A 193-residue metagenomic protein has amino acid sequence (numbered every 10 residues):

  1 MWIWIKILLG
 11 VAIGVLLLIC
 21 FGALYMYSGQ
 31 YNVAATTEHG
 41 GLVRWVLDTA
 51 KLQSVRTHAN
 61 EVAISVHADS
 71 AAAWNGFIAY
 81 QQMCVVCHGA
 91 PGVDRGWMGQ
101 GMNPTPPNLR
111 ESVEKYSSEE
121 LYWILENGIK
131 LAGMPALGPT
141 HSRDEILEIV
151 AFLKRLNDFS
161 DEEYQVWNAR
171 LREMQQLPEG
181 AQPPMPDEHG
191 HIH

Functional and structural regions predicted by a protein language model:
W2-W74, I78, Y116-E120, L137-K154 (+1 more regions): Periplasmic c-type cytochrome electron-transfer domains
W45, I64, Q100, P107 (+1 more regions): Flexible, active-site-adjacent loop/turn segments at secondary-structure boundaries
W45-V46, D94, T105, E114-K115: A ubiquitous short alpha-helical element
A71, F77-P104, K130-A136, N157-E162: Periplasmic/extracellular electron-transfer cofactor-ligation site, primarily the c-type cytochrome heme-c attachment
V86, S112-K115, R155: Amphipathic alpha-helical interaction surfaces
N108-E111, Y116-E126, G133: Glycine-rich active-site/cofactor-binding loop and its immediate structural neighborhood
